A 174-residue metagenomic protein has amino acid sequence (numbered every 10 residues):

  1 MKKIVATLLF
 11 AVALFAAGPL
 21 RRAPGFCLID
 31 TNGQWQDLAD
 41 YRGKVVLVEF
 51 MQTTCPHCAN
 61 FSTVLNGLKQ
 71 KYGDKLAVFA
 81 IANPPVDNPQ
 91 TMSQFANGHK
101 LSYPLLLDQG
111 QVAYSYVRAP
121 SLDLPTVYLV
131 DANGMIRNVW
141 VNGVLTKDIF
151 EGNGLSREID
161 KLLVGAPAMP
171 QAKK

Functional and structural regions predicted by a protein language model:
M1-I4: Positively charged n-region of N-terminal signal peptides that target proteins for export
A6-A17: Hydrophobic h-region of N-terminal signal peptides that target proteins for export in Gram-negative bacteria
F15-L38: N-terminal "domain-start" segment that seeds a small globular fold
A23-P24, V46, L124-T126: Short loop/turn microsegments at loop-to-beta-strand junctions
Q36-A59: Short active-site neighborhood of thiol/selenol oxidoreductases, capturing the structured segment around
A59-H99, G110-S115: Structural microenvironment flanking redox-active thiols in thiol-disulfide oxidoreductases
S93-T126, V130-A132: Short, internal strand/loop/helix patches that form the active-site neighborhood or redox-interaction surface
L129-K174: Thiol-/selenol-based redox modules, centered on thioredoxin-like and closely related oxidoreductase domains
